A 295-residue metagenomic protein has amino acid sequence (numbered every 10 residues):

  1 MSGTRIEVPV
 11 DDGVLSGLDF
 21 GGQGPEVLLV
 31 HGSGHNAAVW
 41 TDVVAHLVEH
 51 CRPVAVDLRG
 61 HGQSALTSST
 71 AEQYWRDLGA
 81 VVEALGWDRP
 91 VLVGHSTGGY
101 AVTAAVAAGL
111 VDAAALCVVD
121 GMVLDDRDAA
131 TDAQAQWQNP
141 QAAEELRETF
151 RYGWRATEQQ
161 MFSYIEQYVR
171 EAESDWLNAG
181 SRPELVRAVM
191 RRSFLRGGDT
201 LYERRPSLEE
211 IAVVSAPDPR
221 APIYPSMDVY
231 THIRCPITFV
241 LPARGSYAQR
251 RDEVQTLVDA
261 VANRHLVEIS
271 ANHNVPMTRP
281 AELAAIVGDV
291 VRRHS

Functional and structural regions predicted by a protein language model:
M1-V14: N-terminal cap/lid segment of alpha/beta-hydrolase-fold proteins
D11, V54-V93, T97, A107 (+2 more regions): Active-site loop/oxyanion-hole signature of alpha/beta-hydrolase fold enzymes
V14-Q63: Conserved HGGG/HGGXW glycine-rich cap/lid loop of the alpha/beta-hydrolase fold
G99-L110, L116: Short glycine-enriched nucleophile-adjacent loop and the immediately C-terminal alpha-helix near the catalytic center
A114-Y164: Flexible "cap/lid" loop of the alpha/beta hydrolase fold
D128, R151-V213: Conserved alpha/beta-hydrolase catalytic His-Asp/Glu region
F194-D259: Conserved serine/cysteine hydrolase catalytic core
A271-P280: Catalytic histidine-centered segment of alpha/beta-hydrolase-like enzymes
